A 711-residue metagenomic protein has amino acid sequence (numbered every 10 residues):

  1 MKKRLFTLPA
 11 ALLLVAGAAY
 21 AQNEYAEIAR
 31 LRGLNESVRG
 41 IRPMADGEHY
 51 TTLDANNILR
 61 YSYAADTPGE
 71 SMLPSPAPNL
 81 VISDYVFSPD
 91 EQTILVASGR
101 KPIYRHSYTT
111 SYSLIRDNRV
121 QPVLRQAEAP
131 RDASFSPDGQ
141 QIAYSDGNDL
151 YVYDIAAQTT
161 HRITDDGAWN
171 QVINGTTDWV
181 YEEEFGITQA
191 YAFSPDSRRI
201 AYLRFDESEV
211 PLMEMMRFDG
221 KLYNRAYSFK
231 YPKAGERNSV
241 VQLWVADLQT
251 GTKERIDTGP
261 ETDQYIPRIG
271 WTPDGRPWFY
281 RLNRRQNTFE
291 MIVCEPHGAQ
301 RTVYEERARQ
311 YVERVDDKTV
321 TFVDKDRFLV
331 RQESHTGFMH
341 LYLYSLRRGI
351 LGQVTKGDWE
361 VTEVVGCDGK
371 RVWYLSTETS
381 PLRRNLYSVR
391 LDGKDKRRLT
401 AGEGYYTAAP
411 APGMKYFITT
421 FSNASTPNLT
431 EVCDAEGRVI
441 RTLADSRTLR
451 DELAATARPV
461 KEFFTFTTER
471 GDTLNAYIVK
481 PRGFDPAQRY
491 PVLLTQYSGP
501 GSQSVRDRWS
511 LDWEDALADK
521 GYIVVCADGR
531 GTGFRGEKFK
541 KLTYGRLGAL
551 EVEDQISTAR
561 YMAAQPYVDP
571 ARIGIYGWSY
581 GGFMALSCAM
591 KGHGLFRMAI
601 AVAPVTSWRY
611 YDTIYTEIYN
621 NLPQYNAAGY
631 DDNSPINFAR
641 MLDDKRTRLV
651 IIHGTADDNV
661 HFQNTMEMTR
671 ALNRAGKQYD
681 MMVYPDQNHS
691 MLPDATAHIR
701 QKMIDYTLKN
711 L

Functional and structural regions predicted by a protein language model:
E36-R39, V81-V86, T176-P195, R268-I269 (+1 more regions): Signature of short aromatic-glycine-proline-rich micro-motifs recurring in repeat-based ectodomains
G40-R42, E48-H49, L53-N56, E70 (+14 more regions): Non-catalytic accessory segments flanking enzyme active sites
T51-N57, S62-Y63, F87, I94-H106 (+16 more regions): Beta-strand C-termini and the immediately following turn/loop, strongest in propeller blades
Y63-D66, I115-R119, I155-Q158, D247-G251 (+4 more regions): Short loop/turn segments that connect beta-strands within beta-propeller blades
T67-I94, G99-K101, Q126-A129, R307-Q310 (+1 more regions): Blade-loop segments of beta-propeller domains
G99-Y104, Y108-S111, I163-Y191, R199-I256 (+2 more regions): Predominantly five- to eight-bladed beta-propeller fold
H106-Y151, T159-Q189: Asp-box/WD-like beta-propeller blade repeats and closely related beta-sheet repeat scaffolds
L212, G270, T407-L711: Serine-hydrolase catalytic core recognition
